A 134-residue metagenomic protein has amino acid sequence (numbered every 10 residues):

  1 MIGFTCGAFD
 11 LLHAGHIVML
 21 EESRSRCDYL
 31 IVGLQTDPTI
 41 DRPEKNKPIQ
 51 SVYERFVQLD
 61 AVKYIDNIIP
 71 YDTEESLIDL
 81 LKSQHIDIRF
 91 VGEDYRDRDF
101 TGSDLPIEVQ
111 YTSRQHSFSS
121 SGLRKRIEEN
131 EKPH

Functional and structural regions predicted by a protein language model:
M1-H134: Nucleotidyltransferase catalytic core that binds NTPs
